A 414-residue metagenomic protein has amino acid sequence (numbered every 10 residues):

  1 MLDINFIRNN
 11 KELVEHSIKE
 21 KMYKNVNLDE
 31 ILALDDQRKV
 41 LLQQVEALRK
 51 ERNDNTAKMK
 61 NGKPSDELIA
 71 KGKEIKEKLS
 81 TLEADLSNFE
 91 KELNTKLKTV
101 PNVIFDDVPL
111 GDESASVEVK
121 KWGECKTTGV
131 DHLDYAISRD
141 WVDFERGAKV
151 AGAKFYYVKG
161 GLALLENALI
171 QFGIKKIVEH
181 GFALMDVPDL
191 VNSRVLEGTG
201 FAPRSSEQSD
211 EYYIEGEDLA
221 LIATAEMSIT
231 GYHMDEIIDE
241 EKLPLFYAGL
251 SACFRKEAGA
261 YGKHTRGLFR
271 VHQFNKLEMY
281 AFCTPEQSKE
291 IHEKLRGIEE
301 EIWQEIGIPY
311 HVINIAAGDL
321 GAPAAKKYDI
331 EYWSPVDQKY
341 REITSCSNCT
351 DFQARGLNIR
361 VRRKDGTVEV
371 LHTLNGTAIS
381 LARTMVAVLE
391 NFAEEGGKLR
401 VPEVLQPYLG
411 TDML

Functional and structural regions predicted by a protein language model:
M1-C125: N-terminal alpha-helical targeting/anchoring segments
K24, K121-L414: TRNA-recognition modules of translation machinery and tRNA-sensing kinases, especially anticodon-binding
